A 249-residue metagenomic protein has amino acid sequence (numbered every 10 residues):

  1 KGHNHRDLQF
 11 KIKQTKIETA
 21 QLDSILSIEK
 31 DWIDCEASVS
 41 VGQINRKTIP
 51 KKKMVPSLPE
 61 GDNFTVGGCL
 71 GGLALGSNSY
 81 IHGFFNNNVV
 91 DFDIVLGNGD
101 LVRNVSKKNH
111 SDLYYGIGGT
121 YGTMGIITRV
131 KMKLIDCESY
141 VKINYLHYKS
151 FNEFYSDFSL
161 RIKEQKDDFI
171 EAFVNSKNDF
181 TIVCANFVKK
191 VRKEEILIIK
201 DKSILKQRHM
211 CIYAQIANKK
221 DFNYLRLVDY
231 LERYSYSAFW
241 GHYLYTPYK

Functional and structural regions predicted by a protein language model:
K1-K249: Noncatalytic alpha-helical scaffold of FAD-dependent oxidoreductases
